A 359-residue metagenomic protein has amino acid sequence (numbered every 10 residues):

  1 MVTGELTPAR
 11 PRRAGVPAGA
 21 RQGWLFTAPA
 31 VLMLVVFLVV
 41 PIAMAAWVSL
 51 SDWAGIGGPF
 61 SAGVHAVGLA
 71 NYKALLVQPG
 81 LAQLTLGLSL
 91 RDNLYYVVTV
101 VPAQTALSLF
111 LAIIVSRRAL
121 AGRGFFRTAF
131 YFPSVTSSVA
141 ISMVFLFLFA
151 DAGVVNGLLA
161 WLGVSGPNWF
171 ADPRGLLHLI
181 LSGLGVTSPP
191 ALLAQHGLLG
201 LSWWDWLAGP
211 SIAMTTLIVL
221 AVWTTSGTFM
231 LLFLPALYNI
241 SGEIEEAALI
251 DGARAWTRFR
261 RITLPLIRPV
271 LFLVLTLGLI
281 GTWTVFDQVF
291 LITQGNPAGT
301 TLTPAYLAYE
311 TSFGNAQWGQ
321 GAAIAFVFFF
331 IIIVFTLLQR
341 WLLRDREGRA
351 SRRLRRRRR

Functional and structural regions predicted by a protein language model:
M1-A18: Short, Lys/Arg-rich, polar N-terminal cytosolic tail immediately upstream of the first transmembrane signal-anchor
A18-R359: A structural signal for multi-pass alpha-helical bundles of membrane permease subunits that mediate small-molecule
